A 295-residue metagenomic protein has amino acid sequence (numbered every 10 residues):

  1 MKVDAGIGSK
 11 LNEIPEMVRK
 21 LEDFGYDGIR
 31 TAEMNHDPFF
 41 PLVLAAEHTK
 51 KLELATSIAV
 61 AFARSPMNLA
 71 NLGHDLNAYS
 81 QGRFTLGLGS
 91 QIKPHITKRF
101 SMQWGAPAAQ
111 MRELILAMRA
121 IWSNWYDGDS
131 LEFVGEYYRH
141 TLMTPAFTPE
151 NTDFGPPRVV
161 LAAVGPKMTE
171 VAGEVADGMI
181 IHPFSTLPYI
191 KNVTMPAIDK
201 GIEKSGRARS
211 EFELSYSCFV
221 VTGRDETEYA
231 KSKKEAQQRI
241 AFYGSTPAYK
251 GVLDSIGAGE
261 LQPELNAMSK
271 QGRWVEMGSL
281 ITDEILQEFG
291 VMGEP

Functional and structural regions predicted by a protein language model:
M1-D27, N77, T85, A109 (+8 more regions): C-terminal amphipathic alpha-helical "assembly" element that mediates oligomerization/partner interfaces or acts as
M1-N12, A59-P66, D153-V164, V220-R224 (+1 more regions): Active-site mouth loops of central-metabolism enzymes
M1-S57, F62, P157: N-terminal beta1-alpha1-beta2 module of alpha/beta enzyme domains
V3-I7, I29-T31, L54-S57, F84-L88 (+4 more regions): Hydrophobic faces of well-ordered beta-strands that scaffold small-molecule active sites in alpha/beta enzyme cores
P38-L42, N71, K200: Alpha-helical scaffolding within the catalytic cores of extracellular/periplasmic polymer-degrading hydrolases
P66-H74, G223-S232: Catalytic cores of alpha/beta
G73-H74, A78-G178, F184-F212, P263-L265: Internal, glycine-rich beta/alpha segment that forms the wall or movable "lid" of small-molecule/cofactor binding
I92, S185, Y216-R224, E260: Glycine-rich beta-alpha junction loops
